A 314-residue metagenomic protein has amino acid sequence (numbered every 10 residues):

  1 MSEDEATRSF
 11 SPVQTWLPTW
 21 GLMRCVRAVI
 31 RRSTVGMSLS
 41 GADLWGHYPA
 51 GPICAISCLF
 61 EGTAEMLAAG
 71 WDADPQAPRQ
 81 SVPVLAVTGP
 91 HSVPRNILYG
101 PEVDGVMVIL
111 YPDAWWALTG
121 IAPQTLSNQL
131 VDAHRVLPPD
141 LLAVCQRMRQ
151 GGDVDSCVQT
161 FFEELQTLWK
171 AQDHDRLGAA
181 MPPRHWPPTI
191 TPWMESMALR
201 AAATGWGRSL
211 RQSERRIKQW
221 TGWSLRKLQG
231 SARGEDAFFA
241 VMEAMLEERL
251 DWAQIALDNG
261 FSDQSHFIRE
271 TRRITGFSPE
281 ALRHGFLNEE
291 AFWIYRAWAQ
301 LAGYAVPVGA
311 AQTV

Functional and structural regions predicted by a protein language model:
M1-L210, W220-S224, F239-S262, F277-V314: Alpha-helical bundle regulatory/interaction domains
I217, Q229, T271-R272, R283: DNA major-groove recognition helix of helix-turn-helix
L228-S231, R249: Non-catalytic, surface-exposed connector residues within folded enzymatic/regulatory domains
